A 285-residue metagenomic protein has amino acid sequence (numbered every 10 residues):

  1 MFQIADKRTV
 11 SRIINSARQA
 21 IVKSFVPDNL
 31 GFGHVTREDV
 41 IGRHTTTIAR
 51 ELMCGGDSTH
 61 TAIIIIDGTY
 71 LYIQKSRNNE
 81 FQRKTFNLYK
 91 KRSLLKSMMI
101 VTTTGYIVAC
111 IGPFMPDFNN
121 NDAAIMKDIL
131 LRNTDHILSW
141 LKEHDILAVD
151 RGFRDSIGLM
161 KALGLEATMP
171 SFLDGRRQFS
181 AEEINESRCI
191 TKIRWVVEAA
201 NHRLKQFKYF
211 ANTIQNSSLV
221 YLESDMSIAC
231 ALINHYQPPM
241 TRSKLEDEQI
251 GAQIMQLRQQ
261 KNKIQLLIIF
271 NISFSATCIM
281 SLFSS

Functional and structural regions predicted by a protein language model:
M1-K23, L30-S285: Short, well-ordered secondary-structure "scaffold" segments embedded in the functional core of diverse domains
